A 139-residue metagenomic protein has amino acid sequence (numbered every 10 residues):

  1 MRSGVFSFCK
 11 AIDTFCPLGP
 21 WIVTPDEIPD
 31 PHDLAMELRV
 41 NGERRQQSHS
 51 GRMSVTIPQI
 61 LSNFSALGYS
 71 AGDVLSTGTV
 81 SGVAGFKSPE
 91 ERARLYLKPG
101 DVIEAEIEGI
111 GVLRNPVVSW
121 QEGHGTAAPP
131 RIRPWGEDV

Functional and structural regions predicted by a protein language model:
M1-V139: Catalytic-pocket segment enriched in acidic/His residues
